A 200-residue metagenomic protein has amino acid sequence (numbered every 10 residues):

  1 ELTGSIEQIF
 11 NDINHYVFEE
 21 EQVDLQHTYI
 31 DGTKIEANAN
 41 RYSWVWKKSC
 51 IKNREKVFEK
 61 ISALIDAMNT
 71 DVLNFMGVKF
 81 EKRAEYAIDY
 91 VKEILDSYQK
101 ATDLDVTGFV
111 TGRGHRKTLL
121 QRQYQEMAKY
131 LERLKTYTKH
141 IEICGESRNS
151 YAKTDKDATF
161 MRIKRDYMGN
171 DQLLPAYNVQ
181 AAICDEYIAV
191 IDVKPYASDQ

Functional and structural regions predicted by a protein language model:
E1-Q200: Polybasic low-complexity intrinsically disordered regions
